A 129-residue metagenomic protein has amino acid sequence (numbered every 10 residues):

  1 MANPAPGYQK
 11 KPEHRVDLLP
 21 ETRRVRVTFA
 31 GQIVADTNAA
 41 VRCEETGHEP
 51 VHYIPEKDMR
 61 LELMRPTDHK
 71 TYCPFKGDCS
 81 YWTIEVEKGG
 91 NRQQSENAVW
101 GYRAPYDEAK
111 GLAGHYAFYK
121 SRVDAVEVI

Functional and structural regions predicted by a protein language model:
M1-I129: Terminal leader/tail segments of proteins
